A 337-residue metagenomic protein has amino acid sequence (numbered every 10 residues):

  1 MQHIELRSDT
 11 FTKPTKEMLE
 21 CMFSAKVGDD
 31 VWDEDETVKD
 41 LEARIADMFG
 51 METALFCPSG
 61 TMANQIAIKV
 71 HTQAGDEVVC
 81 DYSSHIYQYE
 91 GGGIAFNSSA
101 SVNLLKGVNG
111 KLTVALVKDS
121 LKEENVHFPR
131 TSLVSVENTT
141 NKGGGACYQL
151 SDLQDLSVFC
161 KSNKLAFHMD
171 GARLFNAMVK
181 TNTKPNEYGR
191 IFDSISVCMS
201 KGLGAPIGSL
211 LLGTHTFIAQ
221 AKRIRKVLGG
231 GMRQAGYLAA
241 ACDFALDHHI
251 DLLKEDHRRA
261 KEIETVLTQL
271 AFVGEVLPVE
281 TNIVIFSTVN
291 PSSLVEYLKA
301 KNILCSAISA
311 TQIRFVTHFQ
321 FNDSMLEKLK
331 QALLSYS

Functional and structural regions predicted by a protein language model:
M1-T288, S292-K301, S306-F321, M325 (+2 more regions): Conserved PLP-enzyme active-site core in the AAT-like
